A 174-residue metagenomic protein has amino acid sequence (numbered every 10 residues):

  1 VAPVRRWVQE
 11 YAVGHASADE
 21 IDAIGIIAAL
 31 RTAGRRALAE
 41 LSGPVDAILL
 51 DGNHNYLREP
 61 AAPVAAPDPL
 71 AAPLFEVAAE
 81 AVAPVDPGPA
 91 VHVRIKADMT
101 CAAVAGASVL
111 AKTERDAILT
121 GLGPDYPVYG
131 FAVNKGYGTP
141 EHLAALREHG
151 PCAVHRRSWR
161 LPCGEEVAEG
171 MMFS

Functional and structural regions predicted by a protein language model:
V1-S174: RNase H-like, Mg2+-dependent phosphodiesterase core, and more generally RNA phosphate-backbone-engaging helix-loop
